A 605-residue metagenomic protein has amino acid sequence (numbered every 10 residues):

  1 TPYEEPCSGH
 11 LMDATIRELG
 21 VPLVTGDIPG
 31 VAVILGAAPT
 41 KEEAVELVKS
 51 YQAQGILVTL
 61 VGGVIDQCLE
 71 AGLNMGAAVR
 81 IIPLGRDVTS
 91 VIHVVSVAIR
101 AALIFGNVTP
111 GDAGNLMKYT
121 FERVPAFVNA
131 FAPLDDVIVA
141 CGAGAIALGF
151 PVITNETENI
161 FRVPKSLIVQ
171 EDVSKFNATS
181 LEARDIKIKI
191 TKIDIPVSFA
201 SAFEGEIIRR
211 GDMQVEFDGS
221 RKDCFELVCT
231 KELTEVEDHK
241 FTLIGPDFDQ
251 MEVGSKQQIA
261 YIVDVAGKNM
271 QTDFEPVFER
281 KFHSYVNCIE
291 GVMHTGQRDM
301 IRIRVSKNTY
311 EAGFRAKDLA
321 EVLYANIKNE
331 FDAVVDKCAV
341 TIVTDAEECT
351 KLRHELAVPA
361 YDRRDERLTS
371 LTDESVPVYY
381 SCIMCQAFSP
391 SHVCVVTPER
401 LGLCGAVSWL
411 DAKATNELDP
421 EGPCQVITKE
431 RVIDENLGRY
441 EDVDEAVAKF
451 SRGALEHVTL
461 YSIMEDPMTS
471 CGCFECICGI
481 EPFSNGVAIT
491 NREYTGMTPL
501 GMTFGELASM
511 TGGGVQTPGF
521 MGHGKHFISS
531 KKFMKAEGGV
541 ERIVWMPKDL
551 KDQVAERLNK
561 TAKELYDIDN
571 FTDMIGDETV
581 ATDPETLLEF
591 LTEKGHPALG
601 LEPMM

Functional and structural regions predicted by a protein language model:
T1-T25, F105-A113: Short N-terminal or domain-adjacent regulatory/targeting segments
Y3-E4, A38, R162: Conserved N-terminal structural segment that caps and organizes enzyme catalytic cores in eukaryotes
C7, P133-G144, P151, N155-M605: Cysteine-centered metal-binding/redox modules
V21-A32, E122-P125: A short, charged/proline- and glycine-enriched loop that marks the coil->beta-strand transition at the N-terminal
V33-P39, L60-V64, N129-L134: Structural motif
A37-V58, A140-A147: Histidine-anchored nucleotide/phosphate-binding helix
G55-D66, I82-P83, V152-E156: Short internal beta-strands
G63-A126, V139: Acidic/Gly/His-enriched mid-domain segments of enzyme catalytic cores or analogous surface patches that mediate
